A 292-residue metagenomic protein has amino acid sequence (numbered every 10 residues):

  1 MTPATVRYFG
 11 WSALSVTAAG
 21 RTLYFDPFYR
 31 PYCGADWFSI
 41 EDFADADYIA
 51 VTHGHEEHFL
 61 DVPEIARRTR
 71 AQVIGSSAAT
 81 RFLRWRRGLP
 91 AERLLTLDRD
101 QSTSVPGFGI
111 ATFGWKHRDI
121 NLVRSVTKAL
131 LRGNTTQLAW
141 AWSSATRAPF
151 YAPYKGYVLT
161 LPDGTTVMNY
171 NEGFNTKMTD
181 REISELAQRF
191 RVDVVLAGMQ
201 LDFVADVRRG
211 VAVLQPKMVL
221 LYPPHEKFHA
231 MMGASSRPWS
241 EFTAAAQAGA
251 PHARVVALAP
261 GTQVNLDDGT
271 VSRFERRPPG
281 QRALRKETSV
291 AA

Functional and structural regions predicted by a protein language model:
M1-T5, T17-L23, S102-A111, T160-V167 (+1 more regions): Beta-strand-turn-beta hairpins that frame and shape the catalytic cleft of phosphate-ester-processing enzymes
S15-R67, D119-R147, G173-F190, V290: Pre-active-site segment of Zn-dependent metallo-hydrolases
Y24-F28, A46-G54, I74-S77, V167-G173 (+3 more regions): Active-site neighborhood of phospho(di)ester-bond hydrolases with catalytic His/Asp-centered motifs
P31-Y32, H55-L60, T80-L83, Q101-T103 (+6 more regions): Active-site environment of divalent metal-dependent phosphoester hydrolases
A35, W142-L214: Active-site-proximal loop/helix segments of hydrolase catalytic cores
F38-V123: Active-site HxH/HxHxD metal-binding segment of metal-dependent hydrolases
Q72, R84-S102, G210-A292: Binuclear metal-ion centers of metallo-dependent hydrolases, dominated by the metallo-beta-lactamase
P106-W115, T127-K128, D268-P279: Short, surface-exposed amphipathic charged segments that create phosphate/polyanion-binding patches used for binding
